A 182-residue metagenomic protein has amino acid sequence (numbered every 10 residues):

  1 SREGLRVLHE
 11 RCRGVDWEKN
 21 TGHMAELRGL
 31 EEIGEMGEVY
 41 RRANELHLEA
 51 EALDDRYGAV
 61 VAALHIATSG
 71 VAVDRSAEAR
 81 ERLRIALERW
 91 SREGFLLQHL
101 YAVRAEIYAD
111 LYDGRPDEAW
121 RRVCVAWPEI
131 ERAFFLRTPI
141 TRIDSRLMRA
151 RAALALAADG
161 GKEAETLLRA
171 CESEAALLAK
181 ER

Functional and structural regions predicted by a protein language model:
S1-E10: Acidic, Ser/Thr-rich, low-complexity intrinsically disordered regions in fungal proteins
R2-E3, L27-R182: Helix-coil-helix junctions within alpha-helical repeat/solenoid scaffolds
R13-G14, K162: Short coil/turn and helix-start
V15-M24, S145: Aromatic-lined, polymer-binding surfaces characteristic of secreted/periplasmic polysaccharide-degrading enzymes
